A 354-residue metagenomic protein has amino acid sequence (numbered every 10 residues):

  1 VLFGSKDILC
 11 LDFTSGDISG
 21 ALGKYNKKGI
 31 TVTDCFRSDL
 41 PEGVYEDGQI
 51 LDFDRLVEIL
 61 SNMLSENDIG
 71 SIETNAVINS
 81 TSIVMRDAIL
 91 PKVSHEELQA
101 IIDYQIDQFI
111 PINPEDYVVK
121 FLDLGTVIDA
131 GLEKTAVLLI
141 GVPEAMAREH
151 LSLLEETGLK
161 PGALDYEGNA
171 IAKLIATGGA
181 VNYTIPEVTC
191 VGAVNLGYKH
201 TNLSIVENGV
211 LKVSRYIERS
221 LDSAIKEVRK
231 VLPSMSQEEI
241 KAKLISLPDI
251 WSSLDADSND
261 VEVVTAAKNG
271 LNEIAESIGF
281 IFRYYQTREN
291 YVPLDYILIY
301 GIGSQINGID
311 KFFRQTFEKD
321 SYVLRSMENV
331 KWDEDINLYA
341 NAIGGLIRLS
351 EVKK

Functional and structural regions predicted by a protein language model:
V1-S38, I72-N79, V181-S223, V228: Gly/Thr-rich phosphate-binding beta-strand-loop-beta motif of the actin/hexokinase/Hsp70
C35-E66, V330-E334: N-terminal phosphate-binding loop and adjacent alpha-helix
Y45, R148-K173, V210-A256: Glycine-rich phosphate-binding loop plus the immediately following alpha-helix
L60-E73, T157, M235-E239, G279-Y296: Phosphate/pyrophosphate-binding loops at sites that engage ATP/ADP/AMP, CoA/4′-phosphopantetheine, polyphosphate
V77-G179: Active-site neighborhood for divalent-cation/phosphate handling
A170-K173, G178, S304, Y322-K354: Glycine-rich phosphate-binding/hydrolytic loop that grips phosphoryl groups
V231-S234, A242-L294: Adenine-nucleotide phosphate-binding core of ATP-dependent small-molecule kinases
V292-T316: Glycine-rich phosphate-binding loops at beta-strand->alpha-helix junctions
